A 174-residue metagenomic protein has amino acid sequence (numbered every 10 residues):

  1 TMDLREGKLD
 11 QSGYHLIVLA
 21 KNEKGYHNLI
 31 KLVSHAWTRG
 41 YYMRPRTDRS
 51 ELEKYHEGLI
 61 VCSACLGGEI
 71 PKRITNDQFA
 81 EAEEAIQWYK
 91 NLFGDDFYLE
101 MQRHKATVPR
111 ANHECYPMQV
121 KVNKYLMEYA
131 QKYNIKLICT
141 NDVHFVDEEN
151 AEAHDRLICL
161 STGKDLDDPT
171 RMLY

Functional and structural regions predicted by a protein language model:
T1-Y174: Phosphodiester-processing cores and adjacent nucleic acid-binding clamps
